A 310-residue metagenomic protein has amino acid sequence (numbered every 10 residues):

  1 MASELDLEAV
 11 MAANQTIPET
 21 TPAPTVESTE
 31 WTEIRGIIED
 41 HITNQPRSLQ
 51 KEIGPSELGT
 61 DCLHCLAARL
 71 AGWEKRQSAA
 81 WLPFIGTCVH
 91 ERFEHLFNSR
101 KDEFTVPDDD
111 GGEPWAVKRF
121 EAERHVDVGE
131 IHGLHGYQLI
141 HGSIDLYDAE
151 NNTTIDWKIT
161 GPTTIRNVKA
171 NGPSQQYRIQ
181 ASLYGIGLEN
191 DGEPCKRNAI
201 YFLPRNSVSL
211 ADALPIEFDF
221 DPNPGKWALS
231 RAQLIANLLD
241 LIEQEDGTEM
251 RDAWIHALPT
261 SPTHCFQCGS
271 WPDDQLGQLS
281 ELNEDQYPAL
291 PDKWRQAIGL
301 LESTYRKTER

Functional and structural regions predicted by a protein language model:
M1-T153, R310: Metal-dependent nuclease catalytic cores that hydrolyze phosphodiester bonds in DNA/RNA, characterized by
R47-Q50, Q180-L183, E245-E249: Short amphipathic alpha-helical surface micro-motifs
V117, E121-L239: Mg2+/Mn2+-dependent nuclease catalytic core
G187-R310: Metal-dependent nuclease catalytic regions and adjoining charged, substrate-binding loops involved in nucleic-acid end
